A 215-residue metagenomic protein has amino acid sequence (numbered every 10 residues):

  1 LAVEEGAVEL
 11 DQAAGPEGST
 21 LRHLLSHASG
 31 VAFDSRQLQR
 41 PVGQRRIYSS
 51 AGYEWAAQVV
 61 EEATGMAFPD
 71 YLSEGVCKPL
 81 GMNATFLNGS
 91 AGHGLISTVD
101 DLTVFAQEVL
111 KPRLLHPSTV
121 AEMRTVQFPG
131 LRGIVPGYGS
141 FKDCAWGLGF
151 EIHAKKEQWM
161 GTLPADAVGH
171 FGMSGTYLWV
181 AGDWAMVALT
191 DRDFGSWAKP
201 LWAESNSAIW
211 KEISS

Functional and structural regions predicted by a protein language model:
L1-A67: Active-site-proximal loop and beta-strand segments within enzyme catalytic domains
S26-V31, E74, K78-M82: Glycine-rich, acidic and aromatic/proline-enriched surface loops and short helix-turn segments that act as binding
A32-L38, M82-G89: Glycine- and aromatic-rich loop/turn segments at beta-sheet edges
Q44-R45, E61-M66, D70-K78, N88-S215: Catalytic loop of the DD-peptidase/beta-lactamase superfamily, centered on the K-T-G motif and neighboring
